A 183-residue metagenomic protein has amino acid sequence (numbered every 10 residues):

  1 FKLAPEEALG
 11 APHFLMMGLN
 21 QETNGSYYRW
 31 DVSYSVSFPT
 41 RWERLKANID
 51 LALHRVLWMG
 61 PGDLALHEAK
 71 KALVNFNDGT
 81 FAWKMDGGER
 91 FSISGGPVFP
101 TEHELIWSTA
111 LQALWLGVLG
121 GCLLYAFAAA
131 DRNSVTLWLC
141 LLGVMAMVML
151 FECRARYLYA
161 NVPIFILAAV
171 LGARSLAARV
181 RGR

Functional and structural regions predicted by a protein language model:
F1-E89: Membrane-proximal stem/loop segments at transmembrane-domain junctions that anchor or position
H67-L137: Membrane-interface anchor segments at the N-terminal boundary of transmembrane helices in multi-pass membrane enzymes
G117-G120, L139-M147, N161, A169: Lipid-exposed faces of alpha-helical membrane segments in multi-pass integral membrane proteins
Y125, L141-R156: Transmembrane-helix signature of polytopic, lipid-linked glycan biosynthesis machinery
F127-V135, A169-R183: Membrane-interface junctions at the ends of membrane-embedded or membrane-associated helices
N133-W138, R156-A160: Short, aromatic-rich membrane-interface segments at the entry and exit of alpha-helical transmembrane domains
R154-R174: Hydrophobic/aromatic-rich transmembrane helices and adjacent perimembrane loops
